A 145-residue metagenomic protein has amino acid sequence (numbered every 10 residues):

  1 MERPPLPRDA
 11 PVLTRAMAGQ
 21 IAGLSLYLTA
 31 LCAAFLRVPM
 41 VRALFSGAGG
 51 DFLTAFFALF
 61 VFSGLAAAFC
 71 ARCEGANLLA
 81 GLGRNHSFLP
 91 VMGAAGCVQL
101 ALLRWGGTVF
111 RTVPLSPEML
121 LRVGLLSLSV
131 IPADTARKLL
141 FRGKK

Functional and structural regions predicted by a protein language model:
M1-K145: C-terminal transmembrane helices and immediately adjacent loops/tails of multi-pass membrane transport proteins
